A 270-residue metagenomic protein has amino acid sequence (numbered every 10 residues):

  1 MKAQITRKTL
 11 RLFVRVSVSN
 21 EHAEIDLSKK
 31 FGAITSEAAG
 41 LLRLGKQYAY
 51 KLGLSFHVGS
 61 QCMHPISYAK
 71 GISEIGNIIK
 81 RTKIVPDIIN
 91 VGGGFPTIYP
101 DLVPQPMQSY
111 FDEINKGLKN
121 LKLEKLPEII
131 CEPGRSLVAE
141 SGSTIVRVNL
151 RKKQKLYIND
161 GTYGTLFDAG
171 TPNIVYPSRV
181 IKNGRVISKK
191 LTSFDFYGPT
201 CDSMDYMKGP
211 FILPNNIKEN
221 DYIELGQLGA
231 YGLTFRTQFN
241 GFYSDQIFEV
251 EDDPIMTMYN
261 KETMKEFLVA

Functional and structural regions predicted by a protein language model:
M1-I88, E113: Active-site-proximal beta-alpha core segment in soluble small-molecule metabolic enzymes
M1-Q4, A23-S28, P65-S67, P100-P104 (+3 more regions): Short acidic, glycine/serine/threonine-rich loops at helix termini
Q4-R7, A23, K46-Y48, N90 (+5 more regions): Solvent-exposed alpha-helices and their adjacent loops that cap or buttress functional pockets in soluble metabolic
V58-S60, I89-I98, C131-R135: Glycine-rich beta-strand-to-loop/alpha-helix junction loops that act as flexible
H64-K80, P106-N115, T144-K152, I212-L213: Short, electropositive alpha-helical surface patch
N77-P86, S109-L123, P210-E224: Acidic/histidine-enriched ion/cofactor-binding microenvironments in catalytic or ligand-binding pockets
V85-I88, L126-I130: Flexible, glycine/charged-enriched surface loops at secondary-structure junctions
E113, E128-A270: Charged (often Lys/Glu-rich) extended helix/loop segments that serve as interaction or gating elements
